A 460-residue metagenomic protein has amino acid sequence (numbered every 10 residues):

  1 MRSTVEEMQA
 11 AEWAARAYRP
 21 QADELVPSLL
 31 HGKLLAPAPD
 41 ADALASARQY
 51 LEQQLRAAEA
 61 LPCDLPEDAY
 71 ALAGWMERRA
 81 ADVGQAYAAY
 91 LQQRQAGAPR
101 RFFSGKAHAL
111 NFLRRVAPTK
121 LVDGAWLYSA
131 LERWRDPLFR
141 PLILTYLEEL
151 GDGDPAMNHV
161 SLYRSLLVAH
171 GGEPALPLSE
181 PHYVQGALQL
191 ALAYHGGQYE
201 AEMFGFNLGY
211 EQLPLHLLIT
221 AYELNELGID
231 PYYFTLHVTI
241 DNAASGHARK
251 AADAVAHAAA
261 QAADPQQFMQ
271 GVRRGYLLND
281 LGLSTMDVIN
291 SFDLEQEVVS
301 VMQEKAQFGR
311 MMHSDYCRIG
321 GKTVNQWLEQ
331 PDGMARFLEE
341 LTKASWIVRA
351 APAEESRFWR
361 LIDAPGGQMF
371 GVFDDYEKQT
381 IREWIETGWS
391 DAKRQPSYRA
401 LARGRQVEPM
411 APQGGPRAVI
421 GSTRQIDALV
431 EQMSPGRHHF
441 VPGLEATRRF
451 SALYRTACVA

Functional and structural regions predicted by a protein language model:
M1-A460: Non-heme di-metal
